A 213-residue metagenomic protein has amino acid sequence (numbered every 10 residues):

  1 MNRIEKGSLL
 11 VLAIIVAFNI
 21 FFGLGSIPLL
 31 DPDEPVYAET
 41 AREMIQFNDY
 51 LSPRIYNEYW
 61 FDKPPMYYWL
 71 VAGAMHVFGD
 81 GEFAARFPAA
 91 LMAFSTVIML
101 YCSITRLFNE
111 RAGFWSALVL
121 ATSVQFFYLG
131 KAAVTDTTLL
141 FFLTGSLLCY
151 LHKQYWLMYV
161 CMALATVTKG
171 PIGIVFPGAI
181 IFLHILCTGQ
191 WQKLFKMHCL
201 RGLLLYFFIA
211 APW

Functional and structural regions predicted by a protein language model:
M1-W213: Membrane-integral, polyisoprenol-dependent glycosyltransferases of the GT-C/oligosaccharyltransferase superfamily
